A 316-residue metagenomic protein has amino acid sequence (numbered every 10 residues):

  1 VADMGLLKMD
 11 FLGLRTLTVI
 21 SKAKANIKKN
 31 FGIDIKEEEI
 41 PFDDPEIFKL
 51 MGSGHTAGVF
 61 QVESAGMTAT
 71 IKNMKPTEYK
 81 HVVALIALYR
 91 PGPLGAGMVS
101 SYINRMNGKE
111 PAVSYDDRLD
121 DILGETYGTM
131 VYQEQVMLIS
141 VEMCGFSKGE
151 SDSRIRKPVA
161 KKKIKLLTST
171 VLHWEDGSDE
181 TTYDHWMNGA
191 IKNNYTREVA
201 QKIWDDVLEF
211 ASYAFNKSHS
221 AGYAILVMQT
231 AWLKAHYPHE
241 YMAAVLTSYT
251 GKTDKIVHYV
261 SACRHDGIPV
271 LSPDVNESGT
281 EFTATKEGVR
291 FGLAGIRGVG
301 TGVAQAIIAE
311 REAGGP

Functional and structural regions predicted by a protein language model:
V1-P316: Noncatalytic, beta-rich nucleic-acid-contacting surfaces in large DNA/RNA-processing enzymes
